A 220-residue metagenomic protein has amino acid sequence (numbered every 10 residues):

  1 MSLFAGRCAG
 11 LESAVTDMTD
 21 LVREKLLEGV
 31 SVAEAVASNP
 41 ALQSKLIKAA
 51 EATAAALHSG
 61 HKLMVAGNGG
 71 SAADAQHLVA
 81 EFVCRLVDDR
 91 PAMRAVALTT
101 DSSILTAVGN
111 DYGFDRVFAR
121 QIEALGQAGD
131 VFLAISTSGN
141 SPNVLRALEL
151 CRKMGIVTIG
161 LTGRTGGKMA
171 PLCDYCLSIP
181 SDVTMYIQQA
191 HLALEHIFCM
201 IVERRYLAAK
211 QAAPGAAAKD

Functional and structural regions predicted by a protein language model:
M1-A41: Generic N-terminal amphipathic, Lys/Arg-enriched alpha-helix
E51-G126: Glycine-rich, small/polar surface segments that engage phosphate groups of diverse ligands
K62-A66, A128-G139: A short, small-residue-rich loop immediately preceding and capping a beta-strand
S71-Q76, N140-A147, M169: Short glycine/serine/threonine-rich phosphate/pyrophosphate-binding segments that cradle anionic phosphate groups
T99, S136, T162, L177-M185: Short beta->alpha connector loops at strand-helix junctions that form conserved, small/polar/Pro-enriched
A124, F132, M185-K219: A charged, well-structured terminal subsegment
F132, T158, C176-S178: Short, well-ordered beta-strand core segments
L161-C173: Short, glycine/polar-rich helix-capping loops at beta-to-alpha or helix-loop-helix junctions that flank or form
